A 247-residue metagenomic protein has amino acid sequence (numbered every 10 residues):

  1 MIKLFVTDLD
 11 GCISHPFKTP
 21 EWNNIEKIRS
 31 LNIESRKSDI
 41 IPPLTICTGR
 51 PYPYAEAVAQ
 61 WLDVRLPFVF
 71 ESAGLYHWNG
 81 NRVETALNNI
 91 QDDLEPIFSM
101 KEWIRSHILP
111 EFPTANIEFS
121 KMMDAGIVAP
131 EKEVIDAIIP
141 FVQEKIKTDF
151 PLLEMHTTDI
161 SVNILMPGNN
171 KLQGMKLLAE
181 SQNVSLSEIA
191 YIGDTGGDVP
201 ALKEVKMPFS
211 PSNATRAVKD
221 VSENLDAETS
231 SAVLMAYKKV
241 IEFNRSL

Functional and structural regions predicted by a protein language model:
M1-I2, E21, I164-L165, L172-L247: Mg2+-dependent phosphoryl-transfer enzymes with acidic/Ser/Thr/Gly-rich catalytic loops
M1-I2, I41, R65, M122 (+1 more regions): A general structural motif
I2-K18, L202: Asp-based phosphoryl-transfer active-site loop
T7, F70, G193-D194: Active-site flanking residues adjacent to catalytic metal/cofactor-binding acidic residues
K18-T19, A57-Q60, N81-R82, I139 (+2 more regions): Short amphipathic alpha-helical segments
E26-T114: Active-site phosphate-binding/coordination module
G80-N88, N170-K171, V240-N244: Short, surface-exposed amphipathic charged segments that create phosphate/polyanion-binding patches used for binding
W103-E204, N213: Conserved acidic, metal-coordinating active-site core of Asp-based, Mg2+-dependent phosphoryl-transfer enzymes
